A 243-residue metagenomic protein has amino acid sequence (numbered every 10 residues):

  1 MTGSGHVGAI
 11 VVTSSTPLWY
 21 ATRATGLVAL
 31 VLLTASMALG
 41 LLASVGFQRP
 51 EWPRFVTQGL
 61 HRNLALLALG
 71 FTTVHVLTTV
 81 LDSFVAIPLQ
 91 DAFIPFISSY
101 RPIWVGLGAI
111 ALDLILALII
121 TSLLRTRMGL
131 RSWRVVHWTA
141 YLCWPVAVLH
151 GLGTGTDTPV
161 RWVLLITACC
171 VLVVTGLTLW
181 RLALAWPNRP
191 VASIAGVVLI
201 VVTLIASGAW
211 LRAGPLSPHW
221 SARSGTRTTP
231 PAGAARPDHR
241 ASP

Functional and structural regions predicted by a protein language model:
T2-P243: Membrane-embedded alpha-helical bundles that constitute the cytochrome b-like, heme-associated redox core of multi-pass
